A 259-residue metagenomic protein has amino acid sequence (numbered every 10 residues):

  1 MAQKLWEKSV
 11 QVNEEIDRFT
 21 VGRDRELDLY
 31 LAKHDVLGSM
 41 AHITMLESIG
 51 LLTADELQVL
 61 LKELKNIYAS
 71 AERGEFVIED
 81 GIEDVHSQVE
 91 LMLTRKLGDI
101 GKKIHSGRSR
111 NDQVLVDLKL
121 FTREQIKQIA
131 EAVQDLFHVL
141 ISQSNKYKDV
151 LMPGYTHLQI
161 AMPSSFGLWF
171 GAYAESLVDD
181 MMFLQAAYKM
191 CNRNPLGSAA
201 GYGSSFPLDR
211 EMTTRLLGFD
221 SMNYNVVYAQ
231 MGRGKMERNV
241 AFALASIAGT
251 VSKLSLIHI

Functional and structural regions predicted by a protein language model:
M1-G203, L208-T214, S221: A helix-coil-helix interface module used to build multimeric assemblies and to scaffold catalytic/cofactor sites
D117-A132, M231-G249, K253: Glycine-rich beta->alpha junctions and the first turn(s) of the following alpha-helix
S165, Y228, F242: Conserved short-loop catalytic and cofactor-binding motifs
R210-Q230, G234: Active-site-adjacent "gating/activation" loops or surface patches in catalytic cores
I257-I259: Conserved small/polar residues in nucleotide/adenosyl-binding loops
